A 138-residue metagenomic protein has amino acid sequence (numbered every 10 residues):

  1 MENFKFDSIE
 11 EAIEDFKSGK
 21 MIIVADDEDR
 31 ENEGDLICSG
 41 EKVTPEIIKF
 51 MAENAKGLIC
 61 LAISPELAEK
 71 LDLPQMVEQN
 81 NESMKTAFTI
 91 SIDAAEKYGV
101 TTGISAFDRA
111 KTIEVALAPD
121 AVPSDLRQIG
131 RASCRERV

Functional and structural regions predicted by a protein language model:
M1-R137: Catalytic domains of riboflavin
